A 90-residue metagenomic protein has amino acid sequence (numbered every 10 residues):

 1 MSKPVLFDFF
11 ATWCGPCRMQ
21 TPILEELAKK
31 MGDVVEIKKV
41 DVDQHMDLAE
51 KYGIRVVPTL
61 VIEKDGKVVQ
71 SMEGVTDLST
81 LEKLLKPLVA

Functional and structural regions predicted by a protein language model:
S2-F10: Short active-site neighborhood of thiol/selenol oxidoreductases, capturing the structured segment around
L6-F7, I37, L60: Hydrophobic beta-strand anchors of alpha/beta hydrolase catalytic cores
C14-C17, L60: The canonical Cys-X-X-Cys-His
R18-M31: Typically the conserved alpha-helix immediately C-terminal to a functionally engaged Cys/Sec in thioredoxin-like
V42-L48: Structural microenvironment flanking redox-active thiols in thiol-disulfide oxidoreductases
Y52-V61: Structural micro-motif
K64-A90: Non-catalytic, surface beta->alpha helical segment in thiol-disulfide oxidoreductase systems
